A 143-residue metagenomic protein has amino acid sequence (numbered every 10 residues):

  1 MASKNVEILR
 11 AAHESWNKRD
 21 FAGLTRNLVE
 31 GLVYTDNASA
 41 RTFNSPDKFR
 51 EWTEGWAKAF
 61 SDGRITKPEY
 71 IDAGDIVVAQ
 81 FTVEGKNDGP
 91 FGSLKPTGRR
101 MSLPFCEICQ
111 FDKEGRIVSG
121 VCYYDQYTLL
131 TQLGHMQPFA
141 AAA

Functional and structural regions predicted by a protein language model:
M1-A143: C-terminal and inter-domain tail/linker signature
